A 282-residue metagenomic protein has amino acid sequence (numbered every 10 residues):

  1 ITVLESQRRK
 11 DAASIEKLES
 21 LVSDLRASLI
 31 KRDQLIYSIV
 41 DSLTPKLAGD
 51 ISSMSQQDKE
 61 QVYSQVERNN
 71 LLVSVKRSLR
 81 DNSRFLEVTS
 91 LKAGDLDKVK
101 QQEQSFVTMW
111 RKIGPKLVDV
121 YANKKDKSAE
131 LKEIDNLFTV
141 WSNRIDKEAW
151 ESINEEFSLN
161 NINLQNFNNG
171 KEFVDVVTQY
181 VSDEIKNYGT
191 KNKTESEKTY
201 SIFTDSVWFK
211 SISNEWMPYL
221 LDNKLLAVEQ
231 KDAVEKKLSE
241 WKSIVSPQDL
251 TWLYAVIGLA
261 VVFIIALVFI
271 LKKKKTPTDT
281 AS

Functional and structural regions predicted by a protein language model:
I1-Q101, T108, K112-P115, D119: Extracellular/lumenal/periplasmic "stalk" regions immediately C-terminal to a signal peptide or transmembrane helix
D97-F203: Membrane-proximal low-complexity regions enriched in glycine and acidic/polar residues
S211-S213: N-terminal accessory interaction module
W216-K231: Extended, hydrophilic extramembrane loops/domains of integral membrane proteins
K231-A255: Short, aromatic-rich amphipathic segments at membrane interfaces that lie adjacent to a transmembrane helix or signal
Q248-K273: Selective detector of the "anchor" transmembrane alpha-helix that sits immediately C-terminal
K274-S282: Cytoplasmic C-terminal tails of single-pass
